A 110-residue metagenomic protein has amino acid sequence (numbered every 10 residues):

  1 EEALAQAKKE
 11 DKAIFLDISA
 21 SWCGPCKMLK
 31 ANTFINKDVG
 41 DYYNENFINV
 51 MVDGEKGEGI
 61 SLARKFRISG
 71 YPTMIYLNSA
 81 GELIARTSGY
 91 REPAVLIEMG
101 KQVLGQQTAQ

Functional and structural regions predicted by a protein language model:
E1-V39: Local sequence-structure signature of Cys/Sec-based thiol-disulfide redox active-site neighborhoods
K8-K9, D41-N44, R67-G70: Extracellular/periplasmic catalytic domains that process cell-envelope and extracellular macromolecules
I18, N32-E58: Thiol-based oxidoreductase modules, predominantly thioredoxin-like and allied folds used for disulfide exchange
I18-S19, V52-E55, L77-S79, G89-Y90: Active-site-proximal beta-strand/loop segments in catalytic clefts of secreted hydrolases
K27-L29, L62-A63, A85-S88: Short, solvent-exposed loop/turn and secondary-structure capping segments
F34, S69-A109: Non-catalytic, surface beta->alpha helical segment in thiol-disulfide oxidoreductase systems
G59-Y71: Structural alpha/beta surface segment adjacent to cysteine/selenocysteine redox centers across thiol/disulfide enzymes
